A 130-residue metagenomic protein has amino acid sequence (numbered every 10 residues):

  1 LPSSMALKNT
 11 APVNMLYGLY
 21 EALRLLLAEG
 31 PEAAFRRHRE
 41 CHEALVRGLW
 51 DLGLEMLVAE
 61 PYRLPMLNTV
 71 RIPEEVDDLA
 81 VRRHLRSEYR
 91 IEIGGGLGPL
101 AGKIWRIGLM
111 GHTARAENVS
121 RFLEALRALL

Functional and structural regions predicted by a protein language model:
L1-R47, D51: Active-site C-terminal subdomain of aminotransferase-like
N9-P12, R71, H112: Hydrophobic alpha-helical scaffolding
H42, P61-L67, G98-R106: Small/polar glycine-rich anion-binding or flexible loop at a beta-alpha turn
L49-E55, Y89-I93: Short amphipathic beta-strand starts and helix->beta connectors
E55-E88: Conserved PLP-binding catalytic core of the aspartate aminotransferase-like
R86-I93, R127-L130: A common structural junction motif
P99, K103-L130: PLP-dependent enzyme catalytic core of the Aspartate aminotransferase-like
